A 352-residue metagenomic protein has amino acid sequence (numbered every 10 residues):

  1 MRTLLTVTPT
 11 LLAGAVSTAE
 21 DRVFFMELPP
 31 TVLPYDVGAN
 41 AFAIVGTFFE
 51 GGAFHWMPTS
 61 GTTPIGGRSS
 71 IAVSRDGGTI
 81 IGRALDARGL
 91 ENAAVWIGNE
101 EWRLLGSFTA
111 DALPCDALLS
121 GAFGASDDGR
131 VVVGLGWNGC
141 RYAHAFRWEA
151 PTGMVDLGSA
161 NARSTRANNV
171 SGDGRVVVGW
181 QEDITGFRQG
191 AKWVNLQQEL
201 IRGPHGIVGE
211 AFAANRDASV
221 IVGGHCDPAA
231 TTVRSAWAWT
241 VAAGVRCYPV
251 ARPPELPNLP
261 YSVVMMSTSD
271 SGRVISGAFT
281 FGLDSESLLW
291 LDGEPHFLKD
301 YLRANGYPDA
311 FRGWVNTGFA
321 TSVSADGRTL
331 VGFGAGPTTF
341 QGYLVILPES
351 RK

Functional and structural regions predicted by a protein language model:
R2-A13: Bacterial N-terminal signal peptides
A19-K352: Conserved "turn/edge" positions that cap or connect secondary-structure elements within repeat/scaffolded domains
